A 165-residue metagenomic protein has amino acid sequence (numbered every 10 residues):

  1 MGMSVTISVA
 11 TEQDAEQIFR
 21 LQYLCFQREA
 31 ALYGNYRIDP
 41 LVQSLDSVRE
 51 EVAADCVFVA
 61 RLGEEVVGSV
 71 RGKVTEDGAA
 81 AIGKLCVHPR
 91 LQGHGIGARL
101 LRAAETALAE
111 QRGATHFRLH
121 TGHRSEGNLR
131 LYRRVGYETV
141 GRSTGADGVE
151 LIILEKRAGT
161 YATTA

Functional and structural regions predicted by a protein language model:
T6-R20: A short beta-loop-alpha structural element at the N-terminal edge of CoA-dependent acyl/N-acetyltransferase catalytic
F19-V48: Conserved GNAT-fold acetyl-CoA-binding loop/helix
S47-V59: A short helix-loop-beta-strand connector motif used in the catalytic cores of GNAT acetyltransferases and, in some
V59, E65-K73, A81, C86: Conserved beta-strand in the GNAT
P89-Q92, R118-L129, G145-E150: Conserved beta-strand-loop-alpha-helix junction that forms the acyl-donor binding cleft
L91, G95-A103: Conserved acetyl-CoA pyrophosphate-binding loop and the N-cap/start of the following alpha-helix in GNAT-like
A98, H123-G141: Conserved active-site alpha-helix within GNAT-family acetyltransferase domains
L108-T121: Conserved GNAT acetyl-CoA-binding A-motif
